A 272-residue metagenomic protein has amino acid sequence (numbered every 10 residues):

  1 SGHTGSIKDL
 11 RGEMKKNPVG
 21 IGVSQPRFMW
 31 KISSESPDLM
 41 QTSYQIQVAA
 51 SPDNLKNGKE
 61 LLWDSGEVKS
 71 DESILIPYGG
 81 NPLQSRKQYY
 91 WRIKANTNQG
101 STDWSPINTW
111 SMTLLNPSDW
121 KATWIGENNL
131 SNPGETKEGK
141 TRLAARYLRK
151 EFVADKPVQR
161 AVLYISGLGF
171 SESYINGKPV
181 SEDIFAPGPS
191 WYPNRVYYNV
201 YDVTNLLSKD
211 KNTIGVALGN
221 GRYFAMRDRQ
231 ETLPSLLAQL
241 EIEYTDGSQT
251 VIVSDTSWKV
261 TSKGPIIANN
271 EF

Functional and structural regions predicted by a protein language model:
G2-S36, T109-P117: Pro/Thr/Ser/Gly-rich low-complexity, intrinsically disordered linker/stalk tracts
G5, P37-Q41, G100-D103, K156 (+1 more regions): A cross-taxa feature marking solvent-exposed loop/turn segments within ectodomains of secreted and single-pass membrane
I7-D9, S43, W91, R149: Hydrophobic residues on conserved beta-strands that form the core of alpha/beta folds
L10-N17, T123-E135: Short, solvent-exposed loop/edge segments of extracellular or virion-exposed proteins
P18-G22, Q84, G139-T141: Short, solvent-exposed beta-strand/turn "edge" segments of beta-rich domains on protein surfaces
W30, E67-S70, I74, K87-R92 (+5 more regions): Accessory beta-strand-rich segments of carbohydrate-active enzymes
L39-Q88, N98-W104, W120-N129: Recognizes extended acidic, P/S/T-rich segments that occur within or adjacent to Ig-like beta-sandwich modules
Y44, P106-N108, A238: Extracytoplasmic/periplasmic beta-strand context in beta-sandwich domains, especially the cupredoxin/COX2 CuA-binding
